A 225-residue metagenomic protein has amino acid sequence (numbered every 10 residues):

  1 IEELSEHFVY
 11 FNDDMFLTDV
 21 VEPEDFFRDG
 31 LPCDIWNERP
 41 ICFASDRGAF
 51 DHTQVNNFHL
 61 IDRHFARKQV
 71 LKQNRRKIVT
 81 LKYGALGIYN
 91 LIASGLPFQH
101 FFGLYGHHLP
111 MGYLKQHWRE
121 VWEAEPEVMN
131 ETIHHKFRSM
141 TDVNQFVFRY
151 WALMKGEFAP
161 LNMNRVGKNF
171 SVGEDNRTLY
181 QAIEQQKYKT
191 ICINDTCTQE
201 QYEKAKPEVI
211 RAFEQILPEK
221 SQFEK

Functional and structural regions predicted by a protein language model:
I1-F11: A conserved donor-nucleotide-binding helix/loop in the catalytic core of Leloir-type glycosyltransferases
L4, G48, H52, H135 (+1 more regions): Short, well-ordered helical secondary-structure segments
F16-E24: Acidic donor-binding/catalytic loop of UDP-sugar-dependent glycosyltransferases, especially processive GT2
P23-R28, K206-V209: Short secondary-structure boundary/capping segments
R28, I35-N37, K168, V172: Solvent-exposed, non-transmembrane amphipathic alpha-helical segments
C33-I133: Long, charge-rich alpha-helical interaction segments
L114, W118-K225: Long, low-complexity C-terminal extensions of enzymes
